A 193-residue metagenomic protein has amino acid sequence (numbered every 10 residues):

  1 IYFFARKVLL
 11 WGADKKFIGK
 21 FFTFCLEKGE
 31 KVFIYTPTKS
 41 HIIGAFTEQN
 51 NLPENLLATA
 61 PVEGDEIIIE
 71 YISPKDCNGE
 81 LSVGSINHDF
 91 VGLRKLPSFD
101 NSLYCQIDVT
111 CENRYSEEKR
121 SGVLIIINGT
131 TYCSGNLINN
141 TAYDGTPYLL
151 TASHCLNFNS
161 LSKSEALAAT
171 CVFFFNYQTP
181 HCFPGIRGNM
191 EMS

Functional and structural regions predicted by a protein language model:
I1-L124, C133, G145-S193: Domain-level representation of secreted and single-pass membrane ectodomains enriched in extracellular protease systems
N136-N139: Beta-propeller blade termini
T141-Y143: Short, ordered beta-strand-loop transition motifs
